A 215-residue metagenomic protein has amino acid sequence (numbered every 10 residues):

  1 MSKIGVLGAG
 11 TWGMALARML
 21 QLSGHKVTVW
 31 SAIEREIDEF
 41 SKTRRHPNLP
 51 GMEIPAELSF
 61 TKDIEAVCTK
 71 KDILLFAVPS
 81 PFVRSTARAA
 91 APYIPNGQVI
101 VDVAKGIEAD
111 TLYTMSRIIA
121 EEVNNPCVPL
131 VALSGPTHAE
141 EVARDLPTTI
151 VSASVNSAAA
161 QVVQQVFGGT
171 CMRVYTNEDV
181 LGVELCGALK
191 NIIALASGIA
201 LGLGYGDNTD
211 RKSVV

Functional and structural regions predicted by a protein language model:
M1-E53, S59-K62, A89: NAD(P)+-binding Rossmann beta1-loop-alpha1 motif at the extreme N-terminus of oxidoreductases
I4, V27, V128-L130, V174: Hydrophobic anchor at the start of a short beta-strand that flanks the dinucleotide cofactor-binding loop
I54, T61-T69, I73-P147, V163: Rossmann-like NAD(P)(H) cofactor-binding subdomain of soluble oxidoreductases
F82, Y93, I118, E122-P126 (+1 more regions): Internal alpha-helical scaffold of NAD(P)-dependent oxidoreductase catalytic cores
